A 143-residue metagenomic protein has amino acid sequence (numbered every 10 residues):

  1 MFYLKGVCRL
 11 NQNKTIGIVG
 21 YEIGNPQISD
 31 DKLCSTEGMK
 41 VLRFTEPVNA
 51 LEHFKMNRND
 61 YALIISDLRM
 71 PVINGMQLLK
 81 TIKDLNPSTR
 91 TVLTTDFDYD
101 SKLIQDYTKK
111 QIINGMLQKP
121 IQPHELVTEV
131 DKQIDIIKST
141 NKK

Functional and structural regions predicted by a protein language model:
I23-R43, K110: Two-component/phosphorelay signaling modules centered on CheY-like receiver
R43-L63: Acidic, metal-coordinating helix/loop segments flanking the phosphotransfer/catalytic sites of two-component signaling
D67: Active-site residues of response regulator receiver
M70: Receiver (REC) domain active-site loop signature in two-component systems and cognate sites in sensor histidine kinases
T94-D96: Hydrophobic/aromatic residues positioned on beta-strands within the core alpha/beta folds
Q118-V130, I134: C-terminal output helix
D131-K143: The C-terminal output helix
